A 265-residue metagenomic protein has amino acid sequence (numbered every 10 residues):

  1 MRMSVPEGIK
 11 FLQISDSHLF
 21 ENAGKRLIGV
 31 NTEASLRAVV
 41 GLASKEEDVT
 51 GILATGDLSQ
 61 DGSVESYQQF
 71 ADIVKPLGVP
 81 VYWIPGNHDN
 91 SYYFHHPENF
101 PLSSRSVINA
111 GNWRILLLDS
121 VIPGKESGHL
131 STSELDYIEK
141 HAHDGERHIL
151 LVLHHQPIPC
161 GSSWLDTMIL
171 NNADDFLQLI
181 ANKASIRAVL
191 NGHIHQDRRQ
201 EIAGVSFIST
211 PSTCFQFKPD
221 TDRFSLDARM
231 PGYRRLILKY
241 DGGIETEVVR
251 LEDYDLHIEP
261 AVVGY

Functional and structural regions predicted by a protein language model:
M1-Q69, H143-D144, C160: N-terminal active-site segment of His-dependent metallophosphoesterases
V5, L179, E201-Y265: Binuclear metal-dependent phosphoesterase catalytic core
G8-E21, N112-I122, L150-V152, V205-P211 (+1 more regions): Active-site-proximal beta-strand elements of phosphoester/diester hydrolases
L12-S35, N90-L102, P123-T132, K218-L226: Acidic/histidine-rich helix-loop elements that form or flank divalent-metal/phosphate-binding sites at the catalytic
D16, A43, I52, D57 (+8 more regions): Divalent metal-coordination and catalytic microenvironments
H18, L58-S59, H88-D89, Q156 (+2 more regions): Catalytic metal-binding/acid-base residues of hydrolase active sites
A38-G51, S127-I208, G243-I244, P260-Y265: His/acidic metal-ligating clusters that form di-metal
A54-K75, N90-S103, G128, S162-T167 (+1 more regions): Metal-dependent catalytic neighborhoods of phosphoester/phosphodiester hydrolases
